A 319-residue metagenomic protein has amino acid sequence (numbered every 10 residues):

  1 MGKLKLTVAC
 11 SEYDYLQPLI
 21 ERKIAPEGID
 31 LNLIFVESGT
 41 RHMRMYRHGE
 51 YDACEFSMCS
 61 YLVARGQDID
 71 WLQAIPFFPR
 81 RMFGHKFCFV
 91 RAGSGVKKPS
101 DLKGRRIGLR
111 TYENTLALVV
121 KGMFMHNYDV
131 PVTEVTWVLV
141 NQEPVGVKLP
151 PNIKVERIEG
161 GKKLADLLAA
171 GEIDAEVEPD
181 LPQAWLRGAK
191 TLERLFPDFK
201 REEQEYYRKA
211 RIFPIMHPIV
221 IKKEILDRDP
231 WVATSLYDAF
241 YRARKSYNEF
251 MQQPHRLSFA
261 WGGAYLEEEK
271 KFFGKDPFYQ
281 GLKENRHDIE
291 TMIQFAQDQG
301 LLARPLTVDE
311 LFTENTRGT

Functional and structural regions predicted by a protein language model:
M1-T7, V96-R106, F272-G274, D298 (+1 more regions): Immediate post-signal peptide segment of exported/extracytoplasmic ligand-binding proteins
G2, M82, P131, I212-F213: A short, structural micro-pattern
T7-T133, W137-G146: Short, glycine-/small- and polar/acidic-enriched structural segments that line small-molecule recognition paths
F35, G39-C54, A117-L118, G122 (+1 more regions): Short helices/loops that flank or line small-molecule/ion binding pockets
G66-I69, V145-K148, R187-L192, T316-T319: Short secondary-structure transition/capping segments
I153-Q252: Pocket-lining segment of extracytoplasmic ligand-binding domains
V220, L226-D298: Secondary-structure end/capping motifs
K283-T319: Long, low-complexity C-terminal extensions of enzymes
